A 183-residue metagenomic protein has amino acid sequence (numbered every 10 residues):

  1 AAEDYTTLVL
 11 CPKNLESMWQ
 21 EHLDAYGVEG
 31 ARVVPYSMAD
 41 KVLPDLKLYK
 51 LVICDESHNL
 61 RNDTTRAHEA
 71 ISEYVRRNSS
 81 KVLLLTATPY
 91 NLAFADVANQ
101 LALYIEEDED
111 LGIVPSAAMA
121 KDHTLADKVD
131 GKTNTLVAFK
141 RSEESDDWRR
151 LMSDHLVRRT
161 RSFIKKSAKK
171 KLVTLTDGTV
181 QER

Functional and structural regions predicted by a protein language model:
A1-D4, A102-Y104: Walker A/P-loop NTP-binding motif
E3-L23, L92-A95: Conserved Walker A/P-loop ATP-binding site and its immediately adjacent core in helicase/helicase-like ATPase domains
Y5-T6, G30, K81: Residues at the starts of beta-strands that form the adenosine-phosphate
E16-S17, E21, A25, N59 (+3 more regions): Active-site micro-motifs of SAM-dependent methyltransferase domains
A25-G27, H68-S72, N99-L103: Glycine-rich, phosphate-binding/catalytic loops in enzymes
Y36-L48, V52, E56-L60, T64-S80 (+2 more regions): Inter-lobe coupling linker of SF2 helicases/translocases
N91, A95-E106: Phosphate-binding glycine-rich loops of NTP-binding sites
